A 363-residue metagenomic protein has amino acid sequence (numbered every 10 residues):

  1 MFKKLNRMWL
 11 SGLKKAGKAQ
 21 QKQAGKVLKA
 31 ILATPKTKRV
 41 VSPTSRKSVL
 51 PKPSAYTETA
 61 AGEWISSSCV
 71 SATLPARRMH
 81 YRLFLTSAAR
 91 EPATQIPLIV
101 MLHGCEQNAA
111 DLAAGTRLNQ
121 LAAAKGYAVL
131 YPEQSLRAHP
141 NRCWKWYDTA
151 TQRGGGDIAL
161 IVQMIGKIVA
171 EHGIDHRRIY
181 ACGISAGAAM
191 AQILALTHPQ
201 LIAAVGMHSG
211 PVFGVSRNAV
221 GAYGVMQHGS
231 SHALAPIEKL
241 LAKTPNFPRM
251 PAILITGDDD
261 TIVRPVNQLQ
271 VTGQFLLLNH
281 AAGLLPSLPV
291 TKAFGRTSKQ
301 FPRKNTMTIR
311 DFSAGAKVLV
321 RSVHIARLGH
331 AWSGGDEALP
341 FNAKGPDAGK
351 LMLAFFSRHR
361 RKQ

Functional and structural regions predicted by a protein language model:
M1-L98, A110-D111, T116, C182-A186 (+8 more regions): A domain-start/cap signature at the N-terminus of enzymes
R90-I96, M101-P140, V215, A331: Short substrate-entry loop that stabilizes the transition state in hydrolases
E133-G156: Cap/lid segment of the alpha/beta-hydrolase catalytic domain
A150-H172, I193: Alpha/beta-hydrolase active-site loop
G173-S185: Alpha/beta-hydrolase fold nucleophile elbow
A188-Q200: Short glycine-enriched nucleophile-adjacent loop and the immediately C-terminal alpha-helix near the catalytic center
L201-V215: A conserved short beta-strand
L254-T256, D260: Short beta-strand/loop motif that positions the catalytic acidic residue of the alpha/beta-hydrolase fold
